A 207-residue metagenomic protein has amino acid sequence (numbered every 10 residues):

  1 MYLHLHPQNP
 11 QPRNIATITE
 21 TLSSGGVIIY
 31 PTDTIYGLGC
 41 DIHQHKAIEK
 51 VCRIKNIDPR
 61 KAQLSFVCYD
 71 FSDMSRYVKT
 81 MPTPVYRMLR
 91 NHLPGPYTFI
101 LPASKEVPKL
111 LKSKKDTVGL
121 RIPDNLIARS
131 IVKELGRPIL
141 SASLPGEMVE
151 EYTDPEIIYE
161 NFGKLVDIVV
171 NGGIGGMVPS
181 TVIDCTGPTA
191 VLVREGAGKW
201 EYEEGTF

Functional and structural regions predicted by a protein language model:
M1-F207: Active-site-adjacent structural elements in enzyme catalytic cores
